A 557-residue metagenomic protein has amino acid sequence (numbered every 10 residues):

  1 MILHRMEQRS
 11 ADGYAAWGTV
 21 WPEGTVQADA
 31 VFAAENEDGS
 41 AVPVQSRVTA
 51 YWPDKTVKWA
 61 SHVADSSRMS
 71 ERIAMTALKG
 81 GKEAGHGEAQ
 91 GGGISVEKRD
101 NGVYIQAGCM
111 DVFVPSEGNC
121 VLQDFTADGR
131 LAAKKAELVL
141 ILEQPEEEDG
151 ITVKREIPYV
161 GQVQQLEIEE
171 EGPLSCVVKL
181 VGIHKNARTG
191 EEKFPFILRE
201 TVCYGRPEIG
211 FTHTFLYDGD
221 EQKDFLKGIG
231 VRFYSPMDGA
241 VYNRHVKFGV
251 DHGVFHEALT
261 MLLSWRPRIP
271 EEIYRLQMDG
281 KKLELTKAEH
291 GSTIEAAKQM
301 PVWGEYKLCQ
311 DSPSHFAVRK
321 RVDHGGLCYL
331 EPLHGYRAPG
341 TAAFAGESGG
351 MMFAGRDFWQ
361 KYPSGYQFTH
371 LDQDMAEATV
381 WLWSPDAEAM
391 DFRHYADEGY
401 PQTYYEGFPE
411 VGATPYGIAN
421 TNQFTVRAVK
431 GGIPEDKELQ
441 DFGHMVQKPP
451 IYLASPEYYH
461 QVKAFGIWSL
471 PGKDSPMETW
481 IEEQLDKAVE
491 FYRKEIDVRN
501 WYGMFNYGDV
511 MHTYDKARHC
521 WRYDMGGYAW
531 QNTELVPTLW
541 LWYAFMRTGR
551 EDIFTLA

Functional and structural regions predicted by a protein language model:
R5-A28, L226-P236: Surface-exposed beta-strand/loop patches in extracellular or lumenal glycoproteins
W21-S40, R232-G249: Solvent-exposed beta-hairpin/edge-strand motifs
D29, A34-A60, D391-T403: Solvent-exposed beta-strand/loop surfaces of large extracellular or lumenal domains
V57, H62, D100-Y458, Y507-T513 (+1 more regions): Beta-strand/loop-rich accessory regions of lumenal/periplasmic or secreted enzymes, predominantly carbohydrate-active
W59-G80: Intrinsically disordered, low-complexity Pro/Gly/Ser/Thr-rich segments with frequent PxxP/GP/PP motifs and embedded
G432-E435, D474, F545-A557: Structural helix-adjacent loops and short alpha-helical linkers that scaffold large soluble proteins
V446-D524: Low-complexity, Ser/Thr/Pro/Gly-enriched N-terminal "stalk/linker" regions
Y528-M546: Well-ordered alpha-helical segments within folded domains of soluble proteins
